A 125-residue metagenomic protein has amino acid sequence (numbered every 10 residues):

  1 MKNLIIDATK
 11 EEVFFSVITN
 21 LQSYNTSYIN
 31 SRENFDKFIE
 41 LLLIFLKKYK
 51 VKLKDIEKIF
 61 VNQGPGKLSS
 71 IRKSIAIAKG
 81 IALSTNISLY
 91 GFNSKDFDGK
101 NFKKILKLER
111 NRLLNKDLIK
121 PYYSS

Functional and structural regions predicted by a protein language model:
M1-E40, K48-K54, L89-S125: Oxyanion-binding and handling regions
E11, G64-P65: Short glycine-rich anion-binding loops that position phosphate/pyrophosphate groups of nucleotides and phosphorylated
I29-D36, L68-R72, A76: Residues at secondary-structure transition points
K58-Q63, S69-I87: DPxDG-like acidic metal-binding loop motif
